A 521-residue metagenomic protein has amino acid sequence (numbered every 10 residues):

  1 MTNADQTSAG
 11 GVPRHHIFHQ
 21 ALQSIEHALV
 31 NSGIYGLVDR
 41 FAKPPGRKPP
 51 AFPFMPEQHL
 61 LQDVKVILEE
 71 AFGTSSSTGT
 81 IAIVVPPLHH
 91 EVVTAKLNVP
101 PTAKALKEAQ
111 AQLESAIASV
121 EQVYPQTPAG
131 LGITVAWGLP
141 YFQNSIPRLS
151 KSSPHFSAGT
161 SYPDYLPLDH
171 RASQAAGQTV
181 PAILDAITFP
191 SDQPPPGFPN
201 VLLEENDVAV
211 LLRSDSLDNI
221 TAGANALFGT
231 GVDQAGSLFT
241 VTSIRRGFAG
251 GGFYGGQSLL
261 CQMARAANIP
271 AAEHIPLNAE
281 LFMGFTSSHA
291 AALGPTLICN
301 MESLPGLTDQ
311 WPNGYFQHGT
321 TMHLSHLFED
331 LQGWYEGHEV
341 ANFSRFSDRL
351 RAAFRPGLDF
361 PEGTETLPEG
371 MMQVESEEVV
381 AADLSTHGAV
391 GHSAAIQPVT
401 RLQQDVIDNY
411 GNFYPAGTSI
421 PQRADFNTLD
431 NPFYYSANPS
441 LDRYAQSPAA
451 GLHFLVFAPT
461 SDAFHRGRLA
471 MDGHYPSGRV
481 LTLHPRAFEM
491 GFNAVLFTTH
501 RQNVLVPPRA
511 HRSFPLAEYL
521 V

Functional and structural regions predicted by a protein language model:
M1-H19, I25-H27: N-terminal secretory signal peptides
I25, L29, G33-V521: Long, histidine/aromatic-enriched segments associated with O2/redox biology
